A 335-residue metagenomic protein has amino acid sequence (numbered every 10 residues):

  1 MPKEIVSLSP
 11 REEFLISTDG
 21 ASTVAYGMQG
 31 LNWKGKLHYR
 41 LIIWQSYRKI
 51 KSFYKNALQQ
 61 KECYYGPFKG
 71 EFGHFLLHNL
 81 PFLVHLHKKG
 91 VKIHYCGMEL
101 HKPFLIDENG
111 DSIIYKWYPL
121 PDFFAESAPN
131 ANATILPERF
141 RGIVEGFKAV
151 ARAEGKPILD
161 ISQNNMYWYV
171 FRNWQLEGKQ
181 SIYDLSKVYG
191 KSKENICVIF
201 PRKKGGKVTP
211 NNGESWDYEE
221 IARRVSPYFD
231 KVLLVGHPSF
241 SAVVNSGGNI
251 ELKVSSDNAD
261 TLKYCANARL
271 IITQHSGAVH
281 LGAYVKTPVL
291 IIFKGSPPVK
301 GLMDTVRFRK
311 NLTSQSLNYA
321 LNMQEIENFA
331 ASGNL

Functional and structural regions predicted by a protein language model:
M1-Y54: Membrane-proximal basic amphipathic "stem/tether" segments
S17-T23, F68-H78, K204-E214: A short, glycine/small-residue-rich beta-strand->loop->alpha-helix junction that serves as a flexible
I43-F147, D260-K263, A278-L281: Active-site and donor-binding regions of nucleotide-sugar-utilizing enzymes
G97-K102, V235-A242, S276-G277, K294-P297: Short, polar loop motifs at secondary-structure junctions
P129-V198, K203: A nucleotide-sugar donor-handling region in carbohydrate enzymes
E194-D257: Catalytic donor nucleotide-activated moiety binding site of glycosyltransferases and closely related
A266-I272: Acidic donor-binding loop of glycosyltransferase active sites
A283-L335: Nucleotide-sugar donor-binding patch of glycosyltransferase catalytic domains
